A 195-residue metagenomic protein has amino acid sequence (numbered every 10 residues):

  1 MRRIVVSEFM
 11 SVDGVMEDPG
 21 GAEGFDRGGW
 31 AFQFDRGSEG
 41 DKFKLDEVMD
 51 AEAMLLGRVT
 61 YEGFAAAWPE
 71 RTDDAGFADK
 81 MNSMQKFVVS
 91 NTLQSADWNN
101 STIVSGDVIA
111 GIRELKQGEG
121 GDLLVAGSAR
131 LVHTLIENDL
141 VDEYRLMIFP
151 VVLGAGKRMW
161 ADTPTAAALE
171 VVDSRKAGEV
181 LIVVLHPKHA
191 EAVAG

Functional and structural regions predicted by a protein language model:
M1-G195: Enzymes that bind and transform nitrogen-containing heteroaromatic metabolites
